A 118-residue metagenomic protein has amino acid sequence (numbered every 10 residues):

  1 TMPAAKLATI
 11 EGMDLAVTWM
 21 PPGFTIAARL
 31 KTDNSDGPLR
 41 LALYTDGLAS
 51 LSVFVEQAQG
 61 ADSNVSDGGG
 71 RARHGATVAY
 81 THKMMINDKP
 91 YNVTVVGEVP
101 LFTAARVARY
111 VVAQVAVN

Functional and structural regions predicted by a protein language model:
T1-D88, G97-R106: Short, solvent-exposed recognition patches
V93: Short glycine- and basic-residue-enriched patches
A104-V117: Short, low-complexity, Pro/Ser/Thr/Gly-rich segments in the mature regions of secreted, periplasmic
